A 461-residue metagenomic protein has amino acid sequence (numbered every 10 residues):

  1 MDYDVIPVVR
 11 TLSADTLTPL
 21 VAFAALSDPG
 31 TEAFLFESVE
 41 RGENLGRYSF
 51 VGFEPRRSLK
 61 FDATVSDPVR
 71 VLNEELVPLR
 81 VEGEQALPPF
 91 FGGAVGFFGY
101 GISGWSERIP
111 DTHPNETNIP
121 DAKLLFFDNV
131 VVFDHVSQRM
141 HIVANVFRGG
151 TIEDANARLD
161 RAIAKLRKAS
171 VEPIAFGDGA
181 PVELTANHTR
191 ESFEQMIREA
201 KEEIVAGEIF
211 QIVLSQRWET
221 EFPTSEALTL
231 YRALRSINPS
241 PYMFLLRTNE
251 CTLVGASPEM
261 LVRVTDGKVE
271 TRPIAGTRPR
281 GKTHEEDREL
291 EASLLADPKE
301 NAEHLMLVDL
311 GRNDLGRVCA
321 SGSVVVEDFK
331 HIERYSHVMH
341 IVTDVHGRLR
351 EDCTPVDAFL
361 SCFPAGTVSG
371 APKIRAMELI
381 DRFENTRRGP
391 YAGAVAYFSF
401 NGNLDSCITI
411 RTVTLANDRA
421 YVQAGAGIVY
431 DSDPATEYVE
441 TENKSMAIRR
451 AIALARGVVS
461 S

Functional and structural regions predicted by a protein language model:
M1-S461: Extended alpha-helical targeting/anchoring segments, especially N-terminal organellar/secretory targeting helices
